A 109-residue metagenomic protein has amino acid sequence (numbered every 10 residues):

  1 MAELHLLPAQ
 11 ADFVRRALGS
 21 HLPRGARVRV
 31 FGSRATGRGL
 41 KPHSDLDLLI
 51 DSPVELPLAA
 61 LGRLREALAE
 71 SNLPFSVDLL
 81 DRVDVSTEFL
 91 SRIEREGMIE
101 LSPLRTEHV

Functional and structural regions predicted by a protein language model:
M1-R29, A35-P42, D51-V109: Catalytic core of pol beta-like nucleotidyltransferases
S44-L46: Short, conserved active-site loops that position catalytic residues or coordinate cofactors/metal ions across diverse
